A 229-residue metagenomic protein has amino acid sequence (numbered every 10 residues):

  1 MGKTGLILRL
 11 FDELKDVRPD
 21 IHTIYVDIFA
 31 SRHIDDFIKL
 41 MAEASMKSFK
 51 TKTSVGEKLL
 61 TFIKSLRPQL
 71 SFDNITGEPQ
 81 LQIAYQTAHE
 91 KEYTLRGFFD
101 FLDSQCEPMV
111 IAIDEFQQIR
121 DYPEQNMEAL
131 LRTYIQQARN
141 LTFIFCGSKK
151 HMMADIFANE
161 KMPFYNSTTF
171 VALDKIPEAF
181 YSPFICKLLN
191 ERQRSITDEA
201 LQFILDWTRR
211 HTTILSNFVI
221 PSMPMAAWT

Functional and structural regions predicted by a protein language model:
M1, F29-I34, Q118, S148-M152 (+1 more regions): Conserved nucleotide-binding/hydrolysis micro-motifs of P-loop NTPases
M1-V110: P-loop NTPase nucleotide-binding core
K3-T4, M225-T229: Short, intrinsically disordered, charge-balanced linker/junction segments flanking boundaries in proteins
R9-D16, T133-Q136, A158, I220 (+1 more regions): Short, well-ordered alpha-helices that flank and scaffold nucleotide-derived cofactor binding pockets
P19-T23, R139-L141, N166-T169: Short glycine-/polar-rich loops that comprise or flank the Walker A/P-loop and associated switch/sensor motifs
L81-K149, A158: Conserved Walker B catalytic segment
D155-D206: Helix-loop-helix "sensor" segment of P-loop NTPases
L201-W207, T213-A227: C-terminal helical "lid" of AAA+/P-loop NTPase domains
